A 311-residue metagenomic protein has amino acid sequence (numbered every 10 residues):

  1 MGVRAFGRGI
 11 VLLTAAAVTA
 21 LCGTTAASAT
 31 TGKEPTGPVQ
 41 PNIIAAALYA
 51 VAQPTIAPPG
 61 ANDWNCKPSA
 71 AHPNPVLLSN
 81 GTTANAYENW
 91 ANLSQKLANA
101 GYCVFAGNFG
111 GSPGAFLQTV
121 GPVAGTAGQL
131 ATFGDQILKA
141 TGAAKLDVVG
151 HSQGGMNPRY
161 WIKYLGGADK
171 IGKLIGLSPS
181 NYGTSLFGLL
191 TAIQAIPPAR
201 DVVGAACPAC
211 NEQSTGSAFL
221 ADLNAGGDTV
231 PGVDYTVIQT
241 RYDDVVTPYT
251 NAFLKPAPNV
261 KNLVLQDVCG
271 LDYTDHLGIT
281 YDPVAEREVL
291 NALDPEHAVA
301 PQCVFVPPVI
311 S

Functional and structural regions predicted by a protein language model:
G2-Q95, N99, V304-S311: Flexible, membrane-associating and regulatory peripheral segments of lipid-active enzymes
P68-H72, A98-N99, A140-T141, V149 (+4 more regions): Extracellular/periplasmic catalytic domains that process cell-envelope and extracellular macromolecules
V76, V104-A106, L174, Y235-V237 (+1 more regions): Conserved beta-strand scaffold positions in the cores of enzyme catalytic domains, especially in NTP/NDP-utilizing
S79-N80, V104, A124-N224: Serine-dependent carboxylesterase/thioesterase catalytic core of lipase-like alpha/beta-hydrolase/SGNH enzymes
G81-N85, F116-V123, P208-C210, Y273-I279: Second-shell loop/turn segments in exported
T83, G111-P113, N181: Alpha/beta-hydrolase active-site loop signature
S94-G114: Conserved alpha/beta-hydrolase
V230-S311: C-terminal catalytic-base region of ester-bond hydrolases, centering on the histidine of the charge-relay
